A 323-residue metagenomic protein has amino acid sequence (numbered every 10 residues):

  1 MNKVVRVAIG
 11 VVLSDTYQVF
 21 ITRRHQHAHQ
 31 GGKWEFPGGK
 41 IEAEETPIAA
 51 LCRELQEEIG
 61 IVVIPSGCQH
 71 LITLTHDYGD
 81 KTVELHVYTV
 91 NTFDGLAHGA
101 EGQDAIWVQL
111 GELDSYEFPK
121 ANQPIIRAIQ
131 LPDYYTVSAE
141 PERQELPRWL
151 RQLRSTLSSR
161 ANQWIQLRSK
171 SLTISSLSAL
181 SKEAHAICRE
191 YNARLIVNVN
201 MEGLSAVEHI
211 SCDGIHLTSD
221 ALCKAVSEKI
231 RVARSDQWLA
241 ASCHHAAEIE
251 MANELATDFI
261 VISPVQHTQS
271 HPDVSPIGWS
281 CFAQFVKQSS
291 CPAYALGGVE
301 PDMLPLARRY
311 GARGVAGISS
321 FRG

Functional and structural regions predicted by a protein language model:
M1-F20: Conserved N-terminal beta-strand and adjoining loop/helix that marks the start of the Nudix/MutT-like hydrolase domain
S14, I72-L96: Active-site-adjacent beta-strand/loop module that shapes the phosphate/pyrophosphate-binding cleft
Q18-E58, V62, L71, R194-I196: Conserved Nudix-box catalytic region and its N-terminal flanking loop in Nudix hydrolases and closely related
V87-T89, A97-Q130: NUDIX/MutT-family hydrolases
T136, I165, L204-V207, A252 (+3 more regions): Conserved, mostly hydrophobic/aromatic
W164-V232: N-terminal active-site wall of soluble small-molecule enzyme domains
S178-V199, S227-H245, S275-E300: Alpha-helix-loop-beta-strand connector modules within alpha/beta enzyme cores
I215-S227, F259-D273, P301-G323: Glycine-rich phosphate-binding active-site loops on the catalytic face of alpha/beta enzymes
